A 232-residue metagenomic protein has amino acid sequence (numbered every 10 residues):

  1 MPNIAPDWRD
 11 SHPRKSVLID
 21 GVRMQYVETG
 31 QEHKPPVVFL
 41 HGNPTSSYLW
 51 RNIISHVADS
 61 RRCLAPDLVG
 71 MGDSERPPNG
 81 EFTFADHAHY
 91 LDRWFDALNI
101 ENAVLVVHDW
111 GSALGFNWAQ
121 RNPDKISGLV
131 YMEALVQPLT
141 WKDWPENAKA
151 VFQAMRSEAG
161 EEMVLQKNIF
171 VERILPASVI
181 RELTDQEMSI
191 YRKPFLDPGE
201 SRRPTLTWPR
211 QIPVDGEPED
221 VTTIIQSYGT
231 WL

Functional and structural regions predicted by a protein language model:
P2-G30, P36, P44, L49 (+3 more regions): Flexible "cap/lid" subdomain of the alpha/beta-hydrolase fold that forms the substrate-access gate
R51-H56: Typically the conserved alpha-helix immediately C-terminal to a functionally engaged Cys/Sec in thioredoxin-like
A58-D67: Active-site machinery of serine-nucleophile hydrolases
